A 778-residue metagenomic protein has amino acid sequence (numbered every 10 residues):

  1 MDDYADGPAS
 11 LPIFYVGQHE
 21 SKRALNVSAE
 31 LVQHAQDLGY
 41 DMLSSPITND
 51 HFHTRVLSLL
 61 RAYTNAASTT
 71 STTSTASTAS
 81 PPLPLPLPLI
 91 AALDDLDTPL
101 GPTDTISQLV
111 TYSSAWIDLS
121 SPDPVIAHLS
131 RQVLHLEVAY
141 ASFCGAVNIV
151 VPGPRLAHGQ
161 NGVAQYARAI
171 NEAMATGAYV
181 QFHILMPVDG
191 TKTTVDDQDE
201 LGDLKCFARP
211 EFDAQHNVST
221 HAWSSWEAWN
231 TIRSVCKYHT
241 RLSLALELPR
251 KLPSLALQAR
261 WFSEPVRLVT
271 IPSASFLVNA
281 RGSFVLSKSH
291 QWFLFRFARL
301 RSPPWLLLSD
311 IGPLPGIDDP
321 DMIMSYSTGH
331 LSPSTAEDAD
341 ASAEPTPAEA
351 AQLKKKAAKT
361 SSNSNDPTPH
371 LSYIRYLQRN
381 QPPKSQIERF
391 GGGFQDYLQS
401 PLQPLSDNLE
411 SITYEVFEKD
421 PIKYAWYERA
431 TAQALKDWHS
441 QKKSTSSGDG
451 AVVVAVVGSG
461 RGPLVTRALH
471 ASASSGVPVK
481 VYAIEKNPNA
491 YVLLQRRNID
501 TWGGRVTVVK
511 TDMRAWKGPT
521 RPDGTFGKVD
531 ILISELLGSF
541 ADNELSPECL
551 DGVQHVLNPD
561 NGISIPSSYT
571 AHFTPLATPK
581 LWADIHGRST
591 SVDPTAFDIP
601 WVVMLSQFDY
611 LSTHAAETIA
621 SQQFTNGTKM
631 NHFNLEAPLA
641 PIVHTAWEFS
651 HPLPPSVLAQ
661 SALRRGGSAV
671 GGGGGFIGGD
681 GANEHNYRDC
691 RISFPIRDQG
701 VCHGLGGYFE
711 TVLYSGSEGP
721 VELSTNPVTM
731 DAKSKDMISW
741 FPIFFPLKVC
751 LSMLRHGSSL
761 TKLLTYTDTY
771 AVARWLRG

Functional and structural regions predicted by a protein language model:
M1-T413, E418-K419, K423, R429 (+4 more regions): Class I SAM-binding transferase module
Q433: Pre-Walker A adenine-sensing motif
R461: Conserved SAM/SAH-binding loop
